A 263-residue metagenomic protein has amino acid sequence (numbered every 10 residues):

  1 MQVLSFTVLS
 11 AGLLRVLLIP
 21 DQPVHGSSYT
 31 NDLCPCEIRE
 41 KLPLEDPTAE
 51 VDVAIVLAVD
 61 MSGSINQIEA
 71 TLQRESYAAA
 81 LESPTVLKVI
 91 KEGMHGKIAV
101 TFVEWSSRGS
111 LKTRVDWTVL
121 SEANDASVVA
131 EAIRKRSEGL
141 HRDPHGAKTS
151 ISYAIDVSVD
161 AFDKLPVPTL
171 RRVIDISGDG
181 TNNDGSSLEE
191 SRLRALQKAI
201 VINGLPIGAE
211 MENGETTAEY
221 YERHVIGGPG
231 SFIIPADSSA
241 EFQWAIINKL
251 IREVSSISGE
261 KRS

Functional and structural regions predicted by a protein language model:
D21-V56, S62-T71: Acidic, polar low-complexity linker/tail segments
Y29-N31, G180-R223: VWA/integrin I-like adhesion module and closely mimicked acidic/polar interface patches used
A49-D116, I155-S158, V173-S177, N203-L205: Von Willebrand factor
A58-I68, V100, D116-V119, R134-K148 (+3 more regions): Second-shell loop/turn segments in exported
E75-V86, S107, E138, V159-V167 (+6 more regions): Sec-exported extracytoplasmic/periplasmic mature domains
G96-R136, G214-R223: Short beta-strand-loop
N124-R172, G204-T217, A245: Von Willebrand factor
I207-S258: Von Willebrand factor A/integrin I-like adhesion domains
